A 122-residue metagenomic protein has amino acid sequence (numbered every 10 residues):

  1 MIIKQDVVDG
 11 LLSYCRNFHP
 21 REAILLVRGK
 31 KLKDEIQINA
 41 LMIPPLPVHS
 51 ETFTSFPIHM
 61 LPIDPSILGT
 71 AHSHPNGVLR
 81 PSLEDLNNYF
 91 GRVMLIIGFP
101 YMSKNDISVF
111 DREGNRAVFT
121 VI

Functional and structural regions predicted by a protein language model:
M1-I67, P75-I122: Conserved beta-strand-loop surface patch within small alpha/beta domains used for substrate/adaptor or ligand engagement
